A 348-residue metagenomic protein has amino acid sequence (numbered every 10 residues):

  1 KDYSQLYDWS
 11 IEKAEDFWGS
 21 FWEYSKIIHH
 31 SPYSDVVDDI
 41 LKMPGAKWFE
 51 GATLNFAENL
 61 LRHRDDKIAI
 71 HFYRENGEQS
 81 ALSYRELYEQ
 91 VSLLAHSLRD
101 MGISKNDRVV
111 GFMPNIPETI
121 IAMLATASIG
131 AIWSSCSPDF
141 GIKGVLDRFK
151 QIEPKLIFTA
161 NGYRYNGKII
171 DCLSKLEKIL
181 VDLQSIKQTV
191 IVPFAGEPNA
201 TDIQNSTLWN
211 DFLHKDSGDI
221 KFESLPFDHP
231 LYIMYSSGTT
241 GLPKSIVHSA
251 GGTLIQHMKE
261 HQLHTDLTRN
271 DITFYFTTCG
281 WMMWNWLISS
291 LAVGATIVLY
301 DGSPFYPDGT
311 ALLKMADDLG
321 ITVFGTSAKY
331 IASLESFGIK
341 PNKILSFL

Functional and structural regions predicted by a protein language model:
K1-L82, E86-H96, K150, D182-S185 (+2 more regions): N-lobe entry segment of adenylate-forming
S4-W9, I70-L124, G141-L146, Q204-H214 (+1 more regions): Conserved AMP-binding/adenylate-forming core of the ANL superfamily
E58-R62, R99, P117-S137, G144-L146 (+5 more regions): Hydrophobic alpha-helical segments in the ANL/AMP-binding
D66-I68, T189-I191, T201-Y235, L242 (+3 more regions): Conserved pre-ATP/AMP-binding loop-to-beta segment of ANL
A95, R108, P114-I142, I152-I157 (+4 more regions): A short helix-loop-beta submotif of the ANL/AMP-binding
V109, T126, P230, S236-T239 (+3 more regions): Conserved S/T- and glycine-rich ATP-binding loop of Class I adenylate-forming
S128-D211, D318-I321, G325-L334: Structural core segment of the AMP-binding/adenylate-forming
L254-I272, M282-V323, F337-G338: Conserved AMP-binding/adenylation subdomain of ANL enzymes
